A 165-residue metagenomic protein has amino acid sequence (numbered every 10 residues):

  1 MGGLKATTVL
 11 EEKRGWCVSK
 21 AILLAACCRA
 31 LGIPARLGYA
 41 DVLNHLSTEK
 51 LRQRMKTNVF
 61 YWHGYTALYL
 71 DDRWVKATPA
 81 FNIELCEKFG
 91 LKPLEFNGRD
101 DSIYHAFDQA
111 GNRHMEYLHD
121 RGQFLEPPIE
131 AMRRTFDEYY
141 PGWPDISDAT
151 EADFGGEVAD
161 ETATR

Functional and structural regions predicted by a protein language model:
M1-W62: Active-site neighborhood of thiol-dependent amide/isopeptide-bond enzymes
V42-R165: His-Asp-centered catalytic microenvironments across diverse enzyme cores, prominently the transglutaminase-like
